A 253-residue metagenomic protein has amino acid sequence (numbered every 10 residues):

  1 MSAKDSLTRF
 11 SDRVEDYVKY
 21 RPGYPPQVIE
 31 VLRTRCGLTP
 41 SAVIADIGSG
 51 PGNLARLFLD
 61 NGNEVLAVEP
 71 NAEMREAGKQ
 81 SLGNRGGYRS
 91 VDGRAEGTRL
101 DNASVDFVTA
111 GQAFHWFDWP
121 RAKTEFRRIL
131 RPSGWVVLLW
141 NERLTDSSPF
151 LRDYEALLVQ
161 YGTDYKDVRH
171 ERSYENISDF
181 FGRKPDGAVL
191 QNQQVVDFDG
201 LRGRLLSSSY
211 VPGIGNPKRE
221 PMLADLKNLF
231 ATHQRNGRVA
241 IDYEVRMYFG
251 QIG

Functional and structural regions predicted by a protein language model:
M1-A42: Conserved class I S-adenosyl-L-methionine
D12, D16-Y17, Y24, V31 (+9 more regions): Tryptophan-centric aromatic hotspots in well-structured domains and transmembrane helices
R33, R56-L59, K123, R127: A structural alpha-helix within SAM-dependent methyltransferase catalytic domains
V43-A45, P51-G97: Class I SAM-dependent methyltransferase SAM/SAH-binding core
P51, H170-G253: Conserved Class I S-adenosyl-L-methionine
E96-F107: A short acidic, Gly/Pro-enriched loop at the edge of an enzyme's catalytic core that lines a small-molecule cofactor
D106-P120: A short SAM/SAH-binding and catalytic strip from SAM-dependent methyltransferases
R121, R127-V196: Conserved catalytic/acceptor-binding region of the Class I
